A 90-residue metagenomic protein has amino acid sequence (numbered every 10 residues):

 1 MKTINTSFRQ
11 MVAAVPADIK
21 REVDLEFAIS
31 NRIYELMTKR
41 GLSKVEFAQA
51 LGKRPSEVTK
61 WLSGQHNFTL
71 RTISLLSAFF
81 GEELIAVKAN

Functional and structural regions predicted by a protein language model:
M1-N31, E35, R40: N-terminal flexible/basic segments that precede or flank functional cores
I33, K44, I73: Generic structural marker for isolated residues within well-ordered, non-membrane alpha-helices of soluble domains
M37, A48, S77: The alpha-helix within a helix-turn-helix
G41-T59: Short alpha-helical DNA-recognition segment
R71-A86: DNA major-groove recognition helix of helix-turn-helix/homeodomain DNA-binding modules
K88-N90: Short amphipathic recognition helices of helix-turn-helix/homeodomain-type DNA-binding modules
